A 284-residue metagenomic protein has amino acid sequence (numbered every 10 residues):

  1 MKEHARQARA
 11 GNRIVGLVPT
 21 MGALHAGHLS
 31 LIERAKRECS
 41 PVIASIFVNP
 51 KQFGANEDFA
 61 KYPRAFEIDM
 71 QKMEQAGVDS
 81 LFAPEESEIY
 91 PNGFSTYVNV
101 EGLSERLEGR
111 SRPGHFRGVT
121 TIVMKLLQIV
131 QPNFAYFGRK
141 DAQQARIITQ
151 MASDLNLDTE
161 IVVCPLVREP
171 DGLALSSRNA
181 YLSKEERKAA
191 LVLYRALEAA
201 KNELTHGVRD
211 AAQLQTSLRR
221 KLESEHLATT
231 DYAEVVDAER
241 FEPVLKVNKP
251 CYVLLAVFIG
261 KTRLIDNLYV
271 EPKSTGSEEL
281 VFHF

Functional and structural regions predicted by a protein language model:
M1-L227, V236-R240, L268-Y269, F282-F284: Nucleotidyltransferase catalytic core that binds NTPs
R220-R263: Acidic/histidine-rich
Y252-F258, T262-F284: Generic C-terminus detector
